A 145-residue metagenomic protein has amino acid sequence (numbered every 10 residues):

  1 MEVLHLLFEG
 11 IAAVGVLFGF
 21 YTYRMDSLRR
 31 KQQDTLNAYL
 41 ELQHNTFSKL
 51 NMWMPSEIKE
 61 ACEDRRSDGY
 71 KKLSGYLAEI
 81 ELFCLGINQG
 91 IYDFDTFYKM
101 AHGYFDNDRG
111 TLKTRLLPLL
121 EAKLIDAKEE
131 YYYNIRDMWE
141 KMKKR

Functional and structural regions predicted by a protein language model:
E2-S67: Membrane-proximal alpha-helical anchors
D68-R145: An amphipathic alpha-helical interaction surface
